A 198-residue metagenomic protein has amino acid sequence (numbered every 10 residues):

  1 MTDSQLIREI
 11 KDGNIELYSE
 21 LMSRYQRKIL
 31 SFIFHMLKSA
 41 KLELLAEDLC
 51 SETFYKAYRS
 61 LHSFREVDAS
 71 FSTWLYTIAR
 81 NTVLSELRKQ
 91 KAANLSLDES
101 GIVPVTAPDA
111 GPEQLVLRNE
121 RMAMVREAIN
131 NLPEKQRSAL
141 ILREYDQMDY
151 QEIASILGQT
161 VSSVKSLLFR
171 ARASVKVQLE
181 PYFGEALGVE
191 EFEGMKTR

Functional and structural regions predicted by a protein language model:
M1-R27, E191-R198: N-terminal module of bacterial RNA polymerase sigma factors
K11-D12, K38-A40, E52-A69, K89-K91: Sigma70-family region 2
D12-E20, L30-E52, V161, G184-A186: Short, charged helix-capping/linker segments at alpha-helix termini
D48-Y55, A69-N81: Structural recognition of an alpha-helix C-terminal capping motif at a helix-to-coil junction
R59-E66, T77-L97, R118: Arg/Lys-rich amphipathic alpha helix in sigma70-family domain 2
E86-P108, A186-G188: Short, basic/polar amphipathic helix motif occurring as a linker/hinge flanking DNA-binding modules in transcription
V125-A128, Q136, Q151, L157-P181: DNA-recognition helix of helix-turn-helix
A139-R143: A short pre-motif secondary-structure segment
